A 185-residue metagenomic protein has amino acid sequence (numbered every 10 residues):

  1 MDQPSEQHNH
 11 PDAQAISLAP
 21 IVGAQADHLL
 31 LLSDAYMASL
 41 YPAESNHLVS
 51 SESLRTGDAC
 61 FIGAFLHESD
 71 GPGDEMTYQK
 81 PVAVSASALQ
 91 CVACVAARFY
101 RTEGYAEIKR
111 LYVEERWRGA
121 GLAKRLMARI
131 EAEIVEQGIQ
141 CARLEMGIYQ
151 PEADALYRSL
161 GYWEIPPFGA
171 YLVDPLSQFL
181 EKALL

Functional and structural regions predicted by a protein language model:
D2-N9, Q178-L185: Terminal substrate-recognition subdomain of acyl/acetyltransferases
H10-K109, E114-R116, M127-R129, E133 (+2 more regions): Acetyl-CoA-dependent GNAT
E114-R116, A120, I148: Active-site acidic-Proline motif in GNAT/NAT acetyltransferases
M127, I134-M146: Conserved GNAT acetyl-CoA-binding A-motif
R143-M146, D154, R158-F179: Conserved catalytic-core motifs of GNAT/GCN5-like acyltransferases
P151: Conserved catalytic core of two-component sensor histidine kinases
